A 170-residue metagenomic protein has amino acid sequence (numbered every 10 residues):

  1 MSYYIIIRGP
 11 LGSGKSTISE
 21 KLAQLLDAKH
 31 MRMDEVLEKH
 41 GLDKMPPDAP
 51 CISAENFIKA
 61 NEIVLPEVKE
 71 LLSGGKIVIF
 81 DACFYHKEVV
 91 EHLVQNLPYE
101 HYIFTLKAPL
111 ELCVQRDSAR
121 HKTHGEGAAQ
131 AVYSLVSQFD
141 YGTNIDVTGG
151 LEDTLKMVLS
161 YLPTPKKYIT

Functional and structural regions predicted by a protein language model:
I7: Hydrophobic anchor at the beta1->P-loop junction of P-loop NTPases
P10: P-loop (Walker A) phosphate-binding loop of NTP-binding proteins
S13: ATP-binding Walker
S16: Walker A/P-loop
E20, Q24-P66: Conserved substrate/cofactor phosphate-moiety recognition/catalytic segment in nucleotide-dependent phosphotransferases
N56-P98, Y102: Glycine-rich phosphate-binding loop used to anchor ATP phosphates in small-molecule kinases, encompassing both
L97-R116: Conserved phosphate-donor/acceptor-positioning beta-strand/loop module used by diverse small-molecule
S118-L159, T164-T170: Small-molecule kinase domains that catalyze NTP-dependent phosphoryl transfer to phosphate-bearing small molecules
